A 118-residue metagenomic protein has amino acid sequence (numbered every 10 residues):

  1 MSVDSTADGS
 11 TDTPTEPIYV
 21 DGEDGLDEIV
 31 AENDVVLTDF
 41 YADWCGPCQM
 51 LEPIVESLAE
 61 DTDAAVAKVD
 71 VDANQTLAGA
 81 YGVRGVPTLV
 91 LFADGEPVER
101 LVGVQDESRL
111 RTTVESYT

Functional and structural regions predicted by a protein language model:
M1-E32, R109-T118: Haloarchaeal acidic low-complexity proteome signature biased toward cell-envelope/secretome components but also
V30-D43: Short active-site neighborhood of thiol/selenol oxidoreductases, capturing the structured segment around
L37-T38, V66, L89: Hydrophobic beta-strand anchors of alpha/beta hydrolase catalytic cores
C45-C48, L89: The canonical Cys-X-X-Cys-His
P47-D63: Typically the conserved alpha-helix immediately C-terminal to a functionally engaged Cys/Sec in thioredoxin-like
V69-L77: Structural microenvironment flanking redox-active thiols in thiol-disulfide oxidoreductases
G82-V90: Structural micro-motif
V90-T118: Non-catalytic, surface beta->alpha helical segment in thiol-disulfide oxidoreductase systems
